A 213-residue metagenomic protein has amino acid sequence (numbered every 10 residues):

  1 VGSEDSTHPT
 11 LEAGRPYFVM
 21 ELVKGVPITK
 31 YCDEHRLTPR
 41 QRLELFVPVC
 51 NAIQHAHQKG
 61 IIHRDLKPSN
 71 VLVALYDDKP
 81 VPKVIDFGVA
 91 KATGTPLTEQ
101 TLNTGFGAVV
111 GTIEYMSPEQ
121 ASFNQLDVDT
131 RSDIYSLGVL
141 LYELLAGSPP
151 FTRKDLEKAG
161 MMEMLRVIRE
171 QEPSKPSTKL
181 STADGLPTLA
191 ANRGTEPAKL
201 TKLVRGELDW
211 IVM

Functional and structural regions predicted by a protein language model:
V1-S3, P9-G14: Short beta-strand micro-motifs within the conserved protein kinase catalytic domain, predominantly in the N-lobe
G2, V73-D77: Short, low-complexity Ser/Thr-rich regulatory SLiMs
R15-P16, V81: Residues on conserved beta-strands of the protein kinase catalytic domain
Y17-K24, I28, D33, L43-Q54 (+5 more regions): C-terminal lobe helix-coil module of Hanks-type protein kinase domains
K30, D77, G94-E99, D127: Conserved catalytic-core motifs of eukaryotic protein kinase domains, centered on the activation segment
H35-T38: Short secondary-structure edge/capping micro-motifs at helix/strand boundaries
A74, P82, A90-T95: Activation segment
P82, T98-V110: Regulatory activation segment
